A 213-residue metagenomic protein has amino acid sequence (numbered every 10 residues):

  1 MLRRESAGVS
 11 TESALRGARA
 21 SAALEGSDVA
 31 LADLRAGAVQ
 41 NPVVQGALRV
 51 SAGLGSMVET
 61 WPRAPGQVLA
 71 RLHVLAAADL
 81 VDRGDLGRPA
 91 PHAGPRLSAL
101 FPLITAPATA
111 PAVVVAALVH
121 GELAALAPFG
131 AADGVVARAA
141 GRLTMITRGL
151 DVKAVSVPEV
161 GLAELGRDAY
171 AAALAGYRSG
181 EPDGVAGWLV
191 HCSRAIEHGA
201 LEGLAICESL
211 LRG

Functional and structural regions predicted by a protein language model:
M1-G213: FIC/Doc superfamily catalytic core
